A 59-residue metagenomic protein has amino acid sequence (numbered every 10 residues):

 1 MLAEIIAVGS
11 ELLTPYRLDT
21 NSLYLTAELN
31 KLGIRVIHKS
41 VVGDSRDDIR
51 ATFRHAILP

Functional and structural regions predicted by a protein language model:
M1-P59: Non-catalytic beta/alpha edge segments that cap or flank active sites
